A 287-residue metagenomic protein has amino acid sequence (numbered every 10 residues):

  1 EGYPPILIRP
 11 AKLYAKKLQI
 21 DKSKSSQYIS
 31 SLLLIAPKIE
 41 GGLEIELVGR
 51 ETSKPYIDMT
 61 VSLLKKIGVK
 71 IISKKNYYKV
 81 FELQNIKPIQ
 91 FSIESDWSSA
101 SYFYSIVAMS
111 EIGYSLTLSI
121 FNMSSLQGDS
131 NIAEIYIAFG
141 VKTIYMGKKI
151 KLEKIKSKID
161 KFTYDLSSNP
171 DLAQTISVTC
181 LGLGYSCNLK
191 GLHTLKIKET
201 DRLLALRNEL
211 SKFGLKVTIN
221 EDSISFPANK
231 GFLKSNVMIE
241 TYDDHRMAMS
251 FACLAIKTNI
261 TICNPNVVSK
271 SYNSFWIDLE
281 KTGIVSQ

Functional and structural regions predicted by a protein language model:
E1-Q287: Structural preference for solvent-exposed beta-strand-turn elements and adjacent flexible terminal/loop segments within
